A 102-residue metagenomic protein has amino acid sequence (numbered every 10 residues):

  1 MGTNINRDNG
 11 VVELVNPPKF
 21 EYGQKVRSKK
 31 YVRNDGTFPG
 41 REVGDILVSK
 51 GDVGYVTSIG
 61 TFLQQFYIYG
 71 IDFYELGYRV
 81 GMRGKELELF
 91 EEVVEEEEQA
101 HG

Functional and structural regions predicted by a protein language model:
G2-G102: Basic/aromatic-rich interaction segments and small domains that mediate binding to polyanionic partners
